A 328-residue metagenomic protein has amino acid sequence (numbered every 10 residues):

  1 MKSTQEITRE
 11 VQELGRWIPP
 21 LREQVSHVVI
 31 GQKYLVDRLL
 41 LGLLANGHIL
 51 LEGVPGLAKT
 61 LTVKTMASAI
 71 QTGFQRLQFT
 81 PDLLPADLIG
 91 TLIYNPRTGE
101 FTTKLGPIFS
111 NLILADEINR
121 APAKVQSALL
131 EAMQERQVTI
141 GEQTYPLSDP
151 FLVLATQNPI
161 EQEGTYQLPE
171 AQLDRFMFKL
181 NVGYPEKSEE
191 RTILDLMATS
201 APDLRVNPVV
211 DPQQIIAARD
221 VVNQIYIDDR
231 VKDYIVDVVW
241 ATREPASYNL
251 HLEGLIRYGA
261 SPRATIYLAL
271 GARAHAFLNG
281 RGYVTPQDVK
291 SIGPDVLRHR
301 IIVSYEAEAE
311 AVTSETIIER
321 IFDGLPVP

Functional and structural regions predicted by a protein language model:
M1-T8, E244-P328: C-terminal engagement/docking regions of AAA+ P-loop ATPases
I7-G15, V28, T165-Y166, K179-L252 (+4 more regions): Conserved C-terminal "switch" segment of AAA+ ATPases
E10-L57: Pre-Walker A (pre-P-loop) alpha-helix and adjacent loop at the N terminus of AAA/AAA+ ATPase modules, a conserved
R38-L41, Y94-L114: Conserved alpha-helical scaffold flanking the Walker A/P-loop in AAA+ ATPase domains
L43-T80: Walker A/P-loop
I49, I113, F151: Conserved beta-strand position immediately N-terminal to the Walker
G53, D116-E117, A128: Walker B catalytic acidic pair
N95-E100, E117, A121-V125, M133-I225 (+1 more regions): Canonical AAA+ ATPase core
